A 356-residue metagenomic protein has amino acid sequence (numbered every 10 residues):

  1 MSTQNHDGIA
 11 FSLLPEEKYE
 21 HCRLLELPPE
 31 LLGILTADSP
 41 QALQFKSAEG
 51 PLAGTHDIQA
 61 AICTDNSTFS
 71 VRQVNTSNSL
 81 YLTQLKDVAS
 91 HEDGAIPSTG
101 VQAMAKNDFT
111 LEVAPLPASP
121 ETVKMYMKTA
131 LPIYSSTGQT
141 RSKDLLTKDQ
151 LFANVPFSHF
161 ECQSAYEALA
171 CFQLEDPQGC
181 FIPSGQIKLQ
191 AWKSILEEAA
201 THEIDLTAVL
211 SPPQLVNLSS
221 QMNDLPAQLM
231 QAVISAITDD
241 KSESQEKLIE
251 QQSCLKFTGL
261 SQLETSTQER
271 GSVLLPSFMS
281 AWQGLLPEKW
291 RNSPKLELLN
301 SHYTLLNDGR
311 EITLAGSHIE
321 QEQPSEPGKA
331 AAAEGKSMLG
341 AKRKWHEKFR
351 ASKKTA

Functional and structural regions predicted by a protein language model:
S2-E121: Compact, well-ordered interaction domains used in eukaryotic information-processing assemblies
G100-A356: Intrinsically disordered, low-complexity acidic regions
